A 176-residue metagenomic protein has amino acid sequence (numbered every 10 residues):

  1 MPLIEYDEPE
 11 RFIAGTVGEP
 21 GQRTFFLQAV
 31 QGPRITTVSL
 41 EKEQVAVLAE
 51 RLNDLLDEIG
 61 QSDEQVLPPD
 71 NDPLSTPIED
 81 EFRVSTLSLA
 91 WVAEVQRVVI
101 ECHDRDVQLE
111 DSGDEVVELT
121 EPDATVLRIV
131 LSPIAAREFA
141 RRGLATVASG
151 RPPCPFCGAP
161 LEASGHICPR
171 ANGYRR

Functional and structural regions predicted by a protein language model:
M1-E58: The feature marks the first
M1-F25, V66-V126: Intrinsic, low-complexity N-terminal interaction/targeting segments
E19, D57, Q61-E64, A148 (+1 more regions): Generic surface-pattern signal
R23-Q28, L48, L52, V98-E101 (+2 more regions): Short, structured motif recognition centered on aromatic/hydrophobic residues
I35-A90: Short, well-structured hydrophobic secondary-structure segments
V107-I167: Mixed-charge, glycine-accented linear interaction segment located at domain edges/termini
C168-R176: Short cysteine/histidine-rich metal-coordination sites, predominantly Zn2+-binding motifs
